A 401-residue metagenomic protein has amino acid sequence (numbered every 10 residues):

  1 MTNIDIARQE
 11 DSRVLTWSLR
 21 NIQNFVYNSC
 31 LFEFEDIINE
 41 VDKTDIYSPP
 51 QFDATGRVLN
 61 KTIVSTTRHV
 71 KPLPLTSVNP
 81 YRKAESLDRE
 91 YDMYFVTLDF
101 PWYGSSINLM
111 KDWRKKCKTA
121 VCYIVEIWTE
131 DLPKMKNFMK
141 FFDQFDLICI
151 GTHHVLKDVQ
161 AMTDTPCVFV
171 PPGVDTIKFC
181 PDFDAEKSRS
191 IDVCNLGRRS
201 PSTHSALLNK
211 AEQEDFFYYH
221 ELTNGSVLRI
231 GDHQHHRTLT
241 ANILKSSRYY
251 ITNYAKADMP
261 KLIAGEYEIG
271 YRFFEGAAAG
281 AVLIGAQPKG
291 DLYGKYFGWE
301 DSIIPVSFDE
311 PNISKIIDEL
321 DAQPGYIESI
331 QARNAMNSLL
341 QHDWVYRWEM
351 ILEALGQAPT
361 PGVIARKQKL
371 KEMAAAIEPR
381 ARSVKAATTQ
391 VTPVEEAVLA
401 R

Functional and structural regions predicted by a protein language model:
T2-A84, D88-Y91, T97-D112, E130-Y296 (+2 more regions): Nucleotide-sugar donor-binding catalytic core of glycosyltransferases
R20, E268, G298, S307-F308 (+4 more regions): Active-site/pore-lining binding-face segments in mid-to-C-terminal subdomains
W113-I127: Active-site proximal beta-strand in glycosyltransferases
E126, P172-D175, F308-E310: Short, acidic/turn-prone active-site loops that include or flank metal/cofactor- and phosphate-binding residues
R229-D232, G265, S302, Q323 (+1 more regions): Generic anion/oxyanion-binding catalytic loop in active/binding sites
Y293-I316: Change "using UDP/GDP/dTDP sugars" to "using nucleotide sugars
S314, D318-R401: C-terminal amphipathic helix plus adjacent low-complexity, charged tail appended to glycosyltransferase catalytic
